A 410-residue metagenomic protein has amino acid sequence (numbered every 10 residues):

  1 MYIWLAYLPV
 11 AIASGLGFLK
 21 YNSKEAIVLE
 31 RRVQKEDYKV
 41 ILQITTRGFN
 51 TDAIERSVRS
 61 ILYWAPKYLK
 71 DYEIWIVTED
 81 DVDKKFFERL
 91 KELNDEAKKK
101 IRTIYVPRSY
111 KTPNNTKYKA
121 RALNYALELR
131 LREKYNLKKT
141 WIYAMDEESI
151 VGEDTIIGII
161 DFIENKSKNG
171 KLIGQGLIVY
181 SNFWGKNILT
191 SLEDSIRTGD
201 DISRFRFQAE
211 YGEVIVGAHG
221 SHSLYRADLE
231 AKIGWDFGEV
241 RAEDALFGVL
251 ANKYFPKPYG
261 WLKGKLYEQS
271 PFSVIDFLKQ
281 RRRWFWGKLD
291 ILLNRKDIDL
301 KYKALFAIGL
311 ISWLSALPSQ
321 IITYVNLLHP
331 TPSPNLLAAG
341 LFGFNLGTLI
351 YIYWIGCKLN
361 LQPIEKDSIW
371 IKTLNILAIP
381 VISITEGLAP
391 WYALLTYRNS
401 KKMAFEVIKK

Functional and structural regions predicted by a protein language model:
L5-K39, I61, I291, D297-A307 (+1 more regions): Juxtamembrane C-terminal module of membrane proteins
S57-D71, N165: Short, acidic, metal-binding catalytic loop of nucleotide-sugar glycosyltransferases
D83-K139: Active-site-proximal specificity loops/subdomain of glycosyltransferases
Y110-E133, E153-V240, L278-L293: Long helical/loop segments within the catalytic core of UDP-sugar-dependent glycosyltransferases, especially the large
Y135-G152: Short beta-strand-to-loop acidic/aromatic patch adjacent to the donor-nucleotide binding site
R241-F247, D276: Acidic donor-binding loop at a coil-to-helix junction in glycosyltransferase catalytic cores that engages
V249-L266: Catalytic donor-sugar/metal-binding loop of nucleotide-sugar-dependent glycosyltransferases
L262-F277: Active-site donor/metal-binding and catalytic loop motifs of nucleotide-sugar-dependent glycosylation enzymes
